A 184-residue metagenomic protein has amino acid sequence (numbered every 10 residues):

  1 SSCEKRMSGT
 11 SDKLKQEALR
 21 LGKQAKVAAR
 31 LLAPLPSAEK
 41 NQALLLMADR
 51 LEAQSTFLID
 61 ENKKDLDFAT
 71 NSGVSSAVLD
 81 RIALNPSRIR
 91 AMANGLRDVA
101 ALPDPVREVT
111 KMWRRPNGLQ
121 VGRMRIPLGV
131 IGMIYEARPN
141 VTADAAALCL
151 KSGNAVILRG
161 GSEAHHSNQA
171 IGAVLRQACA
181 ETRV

Functional and structural regions predicted by a protein language model:
R6-Q120: N-terminal Rossmann-like NAD(P)+-binding subdomain of aldehyde/semialdehyde dehydrogenases
A101, P105-Q177: Conserved small-residue-rich beta-alpha loop and adjacent elements that most often cradle the phosphate/pyrophosphate
R176-V184: A glycine-rich helix N-cap at a beta->alpha junction
